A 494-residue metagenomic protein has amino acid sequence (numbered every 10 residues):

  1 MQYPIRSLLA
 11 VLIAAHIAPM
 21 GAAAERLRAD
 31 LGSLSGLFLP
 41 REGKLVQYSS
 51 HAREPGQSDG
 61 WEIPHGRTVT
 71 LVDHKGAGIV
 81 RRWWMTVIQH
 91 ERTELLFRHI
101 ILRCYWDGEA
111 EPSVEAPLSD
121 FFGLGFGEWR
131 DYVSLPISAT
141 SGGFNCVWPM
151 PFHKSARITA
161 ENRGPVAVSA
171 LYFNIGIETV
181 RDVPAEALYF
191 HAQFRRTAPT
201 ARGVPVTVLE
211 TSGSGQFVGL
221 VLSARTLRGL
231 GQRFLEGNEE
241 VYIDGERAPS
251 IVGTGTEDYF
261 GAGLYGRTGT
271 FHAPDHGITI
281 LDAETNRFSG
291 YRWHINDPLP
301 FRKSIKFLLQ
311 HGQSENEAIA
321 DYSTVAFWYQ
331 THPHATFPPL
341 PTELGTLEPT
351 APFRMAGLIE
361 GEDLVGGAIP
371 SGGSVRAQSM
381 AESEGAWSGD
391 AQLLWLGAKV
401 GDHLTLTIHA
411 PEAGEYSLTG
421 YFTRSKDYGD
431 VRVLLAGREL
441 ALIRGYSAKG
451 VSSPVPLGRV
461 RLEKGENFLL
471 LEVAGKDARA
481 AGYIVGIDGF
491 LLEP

Functional and structural regions predicted by a protein language model:
M1-L8: Bacterial N-terminal signal peptides that target proteins for export
L9, R287, Y291-W293, P454 (+2 more regions): Short, functionally important structural connectors and interaction interfaces within domains
V11-G21: Hydrophobic h-region of N-terminal signal peptides that target proteins for export in Gram-negative bacteria
I13, F327, I487-F490: Generic detector of short, aliphatic-rich beta-strand segments that form the cores of beta-sheets in diverse domain
M20, A24-L27, P411: Intrinsic-disorder-associated interaction segments
A24-F353: Beta-strand-centric surfaces of beta-sandwich/beta-rich domains
Y242-I243, P249-S250, E343-P494: Extracytoplasmic
